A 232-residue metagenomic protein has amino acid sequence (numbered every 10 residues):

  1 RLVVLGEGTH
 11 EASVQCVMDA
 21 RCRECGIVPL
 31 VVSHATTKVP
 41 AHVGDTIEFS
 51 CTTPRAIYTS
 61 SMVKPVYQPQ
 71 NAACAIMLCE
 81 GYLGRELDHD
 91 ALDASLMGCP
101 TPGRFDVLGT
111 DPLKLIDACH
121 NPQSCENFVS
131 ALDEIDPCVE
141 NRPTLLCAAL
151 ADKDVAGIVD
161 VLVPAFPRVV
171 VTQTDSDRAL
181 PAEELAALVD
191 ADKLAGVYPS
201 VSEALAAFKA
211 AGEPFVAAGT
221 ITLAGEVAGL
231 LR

Functional and structural regions predicted by a protein language model:
R1-T59, A72-D90: Acidic, Mg2+-coordinating active-site environments of NTP-dependent enzymes
G6, L146-A148, A217-I221: Short beta-strand segments
G8-L30, T46-I47, L113-L115, A156-V216: C-terminal helical cap/extension that packs against the catalytic core of soluble nucleotide-cofactor enzymes
Q15-M18, A72-A75, P102, C125 (+3 more regions): A general structural signal for well-ordered alpha-helical segments in protein cores
D19, I76-C79, V129, A182 (+2 more regions): A generic structural signal for short, well-ordered alpha-helical segments in conserved domains
A35-T36, A148-L150, T172-R178: Short, acidic/turn-prone active-site loops that include or flank metal/cofactor- and phosphate-binding residues
P54-R168: Nucleotide phosphate-binding/pyrophosphate-handling subdomain across enzymes that bind or process nucleotide phosphates
I221-R232: Glycine/aspartate-rich loop-and-adjacent alpha/beta segment that forms the canonical ThDP
